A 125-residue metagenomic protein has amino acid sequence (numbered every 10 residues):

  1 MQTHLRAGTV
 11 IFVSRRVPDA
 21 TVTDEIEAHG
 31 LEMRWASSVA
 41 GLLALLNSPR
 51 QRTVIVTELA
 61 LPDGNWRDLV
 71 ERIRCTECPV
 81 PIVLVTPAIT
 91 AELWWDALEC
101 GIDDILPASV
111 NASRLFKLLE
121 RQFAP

Functional and structural regions predicted by a protein language model:
M1-R34, A40, N47, Q51 (+2 more regions): Non-catalytic signal-transmission and effector/linker regions of two-component phosphorelay proteins
D19, R52-C75: Conserved phosphotransfer microenvironments
A20, D68, A88-D104: Alpha4 helix (beta4-alpha4-beta5 surface) of REC/receiver domains from two-component response regulators
Q51-R52, I102: Local beta-strand N-terminus motif with an aromatic residue
T76-P81: His-Asp phosphorelay/catalytic-motif detector in bacterial-type signaling
P107-A108: A Lys-centered signature of the CheY-like receiver
